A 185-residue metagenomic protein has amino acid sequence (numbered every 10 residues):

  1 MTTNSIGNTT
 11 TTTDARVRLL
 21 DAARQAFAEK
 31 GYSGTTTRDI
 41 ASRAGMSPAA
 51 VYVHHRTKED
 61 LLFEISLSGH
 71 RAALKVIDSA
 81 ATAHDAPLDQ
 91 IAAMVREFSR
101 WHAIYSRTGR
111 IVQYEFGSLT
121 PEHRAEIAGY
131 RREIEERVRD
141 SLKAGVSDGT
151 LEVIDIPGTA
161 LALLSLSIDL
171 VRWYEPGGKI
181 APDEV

Functional and structural regions predicted by a protein language model:
M1-D14, D21, Q25: N-terminal intrinsically disordered/low-complexity leader segments
R18, A22, A26-D60, E64: Helix-turn-helix
E29-S33, H84, Y105, D148-G149: Short coil/turn segments at alpha/beta junctions that flank glycine-rich nucleotide-binding fingerprints
D60, R100-D140, S147, R172: Short secondary-structure transition hinges
E64, D78-R107, T159-L163: Hydrophobic alpha-helical connector segments
L67-A72: Short, basic, alpha-helical segments at the C-terminal edge of helix-turn-helix-like DNA-binding modules
G109-Y114, R124, A128, V146-V185: Hydrophobic/aromatic-rich alpha-helical bundle segments in the mid-to-C-terminal region
